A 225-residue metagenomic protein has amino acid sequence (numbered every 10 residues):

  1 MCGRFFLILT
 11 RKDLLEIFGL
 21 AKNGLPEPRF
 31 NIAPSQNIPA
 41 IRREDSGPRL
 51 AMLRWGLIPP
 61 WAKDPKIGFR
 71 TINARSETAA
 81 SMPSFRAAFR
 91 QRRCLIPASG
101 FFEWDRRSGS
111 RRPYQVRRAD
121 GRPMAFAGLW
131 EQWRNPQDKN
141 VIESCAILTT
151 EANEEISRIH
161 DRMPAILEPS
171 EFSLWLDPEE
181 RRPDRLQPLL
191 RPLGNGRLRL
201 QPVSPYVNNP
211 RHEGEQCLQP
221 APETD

Functional and structural regions predicted by a protein language model:
M1-D225: Short linear sequence motif anchored by a di-proline
